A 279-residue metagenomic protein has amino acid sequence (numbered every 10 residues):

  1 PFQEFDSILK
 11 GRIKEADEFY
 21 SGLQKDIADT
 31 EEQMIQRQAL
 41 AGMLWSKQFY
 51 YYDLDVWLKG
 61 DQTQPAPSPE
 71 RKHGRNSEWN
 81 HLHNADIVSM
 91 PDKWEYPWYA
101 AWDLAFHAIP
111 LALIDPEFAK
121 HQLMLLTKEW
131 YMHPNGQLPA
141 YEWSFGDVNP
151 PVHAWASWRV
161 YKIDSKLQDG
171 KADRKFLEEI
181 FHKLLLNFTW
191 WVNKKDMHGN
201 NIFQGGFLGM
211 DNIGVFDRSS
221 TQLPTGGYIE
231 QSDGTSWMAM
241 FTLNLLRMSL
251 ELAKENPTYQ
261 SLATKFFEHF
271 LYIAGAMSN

Functional and structural regions predicted by a protein language model:
F5-D29: Short peripheral tails and domain-boundary helices/loops at the edges of structured domains
L9-A16, Q36, L40-M43, L184 (+1 more regions): Short amphipathic alpha-helical coiled-coil/interface segments
K14, E18, K128, W190 (+2 more regions): A generic structural signal for well-ordered alpha-helical segments enriched in polar/charged residues
Y20-S21, I229, Q260, E268: Compositionally biased, intrinsically disordered low-complexity regions enriched in proline and serine
Q24-N212, S219-E255: Substrate-binding groove/exosite segments of carbohydrate-active enzymes
M132, K254-N279: Non-catalytic carbohydrate-binding regions of carbohydrate-active enzymes
